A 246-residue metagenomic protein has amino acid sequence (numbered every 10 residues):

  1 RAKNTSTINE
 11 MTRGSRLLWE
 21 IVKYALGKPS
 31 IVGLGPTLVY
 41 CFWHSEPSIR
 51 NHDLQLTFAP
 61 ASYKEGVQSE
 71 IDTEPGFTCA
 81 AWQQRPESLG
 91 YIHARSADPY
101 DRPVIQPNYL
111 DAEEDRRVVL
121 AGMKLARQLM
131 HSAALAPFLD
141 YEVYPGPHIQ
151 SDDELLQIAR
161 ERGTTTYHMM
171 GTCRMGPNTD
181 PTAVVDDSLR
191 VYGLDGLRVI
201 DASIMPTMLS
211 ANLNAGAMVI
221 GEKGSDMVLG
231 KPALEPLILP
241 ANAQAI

Functional and structural regions predicted by a protein language model:
R1-T73, Q128-A134, Q150-D153, E161 (+2 more regions): Mid-to-C-terminal "cap/lid" subdomains and adjacent gly/pro-rich loops that border and regulate access to redox
I21, V118, G122-L129, I220-M227: Generic recognition of well-ordered alpha-helical segments
P36, E114-A121, Q150, E154 (+3 more regions): Generic recognition of stable, solvent-exposed alpha-helical segments in well-folded globular domains
Y40-E46, L54-E65, T73-L139: C-terminal segments that line or cap access tunnels to active or ligand-binding sites in enzymes and enzyme-associated
Q55-E65, E74-A80, A133-S210, P240-I246: A glycine-rich dinucleotide-binding beta-alpha-beta segment and adjacent secondary-structure elements that constitute
G90-I92, R102-I105, V184-V185, T207-N212: Cytochrome P450 core scaffold surrounding the K-helix E-X-X-R motif and the conserved "meander" helix-loop region
L110-R117, P147-H148, S210-N212: Conserved, non-catalytic sequence blocks in retroelement Pol enzymes and Pol-derived host proteins
M208-V228: A conserved FAD-binding loop/helix module that cradles the flavin
